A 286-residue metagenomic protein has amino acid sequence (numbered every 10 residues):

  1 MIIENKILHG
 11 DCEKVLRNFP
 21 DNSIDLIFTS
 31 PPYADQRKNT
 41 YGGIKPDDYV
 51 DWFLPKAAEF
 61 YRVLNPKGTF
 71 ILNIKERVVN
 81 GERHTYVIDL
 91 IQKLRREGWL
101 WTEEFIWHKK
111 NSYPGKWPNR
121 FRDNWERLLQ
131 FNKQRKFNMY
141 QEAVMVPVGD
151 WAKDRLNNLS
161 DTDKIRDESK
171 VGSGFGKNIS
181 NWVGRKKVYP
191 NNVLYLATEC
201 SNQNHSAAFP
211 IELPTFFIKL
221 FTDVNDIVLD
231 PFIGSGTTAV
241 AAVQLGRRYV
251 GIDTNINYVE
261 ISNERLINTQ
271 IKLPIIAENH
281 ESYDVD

Functional and structural regions predicted by a protein language model:
M1-N263, I267-I271, E278, Y283-V285: Core catalytic lobe of class I
